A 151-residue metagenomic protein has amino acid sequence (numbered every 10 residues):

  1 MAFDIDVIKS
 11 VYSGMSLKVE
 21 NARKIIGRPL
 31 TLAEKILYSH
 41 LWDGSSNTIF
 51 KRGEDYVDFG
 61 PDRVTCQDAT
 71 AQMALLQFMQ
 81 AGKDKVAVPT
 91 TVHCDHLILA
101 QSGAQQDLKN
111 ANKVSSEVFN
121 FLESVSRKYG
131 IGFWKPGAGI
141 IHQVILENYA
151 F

Functional and structural regions predicted by a protein language model:
M1-V7: Membrane-interacting alpha-helical segments
I8-V11, M15-F151: Long, structured ligand/cofactor-binding scaffold of large enzymes
